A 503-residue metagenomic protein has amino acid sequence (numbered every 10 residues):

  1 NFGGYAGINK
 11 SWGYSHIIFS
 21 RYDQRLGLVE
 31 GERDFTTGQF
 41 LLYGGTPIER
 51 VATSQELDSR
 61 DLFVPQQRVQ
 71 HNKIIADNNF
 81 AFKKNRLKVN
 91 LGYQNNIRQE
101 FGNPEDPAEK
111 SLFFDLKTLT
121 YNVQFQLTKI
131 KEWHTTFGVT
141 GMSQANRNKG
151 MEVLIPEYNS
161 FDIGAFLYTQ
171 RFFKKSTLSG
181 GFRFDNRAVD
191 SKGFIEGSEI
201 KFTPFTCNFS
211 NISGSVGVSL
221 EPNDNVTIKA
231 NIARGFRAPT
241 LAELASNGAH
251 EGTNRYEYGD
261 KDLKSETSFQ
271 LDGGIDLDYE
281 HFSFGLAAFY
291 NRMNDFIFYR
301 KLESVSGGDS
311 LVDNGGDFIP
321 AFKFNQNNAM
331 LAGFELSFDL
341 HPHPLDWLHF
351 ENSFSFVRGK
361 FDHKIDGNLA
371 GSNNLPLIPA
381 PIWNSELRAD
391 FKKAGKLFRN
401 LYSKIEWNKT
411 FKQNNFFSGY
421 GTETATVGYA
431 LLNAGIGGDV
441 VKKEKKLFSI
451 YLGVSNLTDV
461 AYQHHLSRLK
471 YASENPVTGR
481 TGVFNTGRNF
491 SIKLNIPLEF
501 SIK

Functional and structural regions predicted by a protein language model:
N1, S59-V64, K73, N103-F113 (+7 more regions): Extracellular loop and loop/strand-boundary signature of outer-membrane beta-barrel proteins
K10-W12, R21-R25, F82-K84, Y93-I97 (+13 more regions): Transmembrane beta-strands of outer-membrane beta-barrel pores
W12, F80-R86, T128-H134, K174-K175 (+6 more regions): Short loop/turn motifs that connect adjacent beta-strands in outer-membrane beta-barrel proteins
G13-F80, L87, Y93-T118, A145-N146 (+2 more regions): Flexible loop and strand-edge segments within Gram-negative outer membrane beta-barrel domains
K110-F125, Y258-K264, Q270, S283-E351 (+2 more regions): Outer membrane beta-barrel strand-and-loop segments of large Gram-negative receptors, especially TonB-dependent
I130-H134, T140-M142, G150-M293: Structural signature of Gram-negative outer-membrane beta-barrels, strongest in the C-terminal barrel of TonB-dependent
F236-R237, M293-D295, Y299, K409-F416 (+1 more regions): C-terminal beta-signal and adjacent terminal beta-strands/loops of Gram-negative outer-membrane beta-barrel proteins
F289-R292, L311-Q413: Gram-negative outer-membrane beta-barrel transporters
